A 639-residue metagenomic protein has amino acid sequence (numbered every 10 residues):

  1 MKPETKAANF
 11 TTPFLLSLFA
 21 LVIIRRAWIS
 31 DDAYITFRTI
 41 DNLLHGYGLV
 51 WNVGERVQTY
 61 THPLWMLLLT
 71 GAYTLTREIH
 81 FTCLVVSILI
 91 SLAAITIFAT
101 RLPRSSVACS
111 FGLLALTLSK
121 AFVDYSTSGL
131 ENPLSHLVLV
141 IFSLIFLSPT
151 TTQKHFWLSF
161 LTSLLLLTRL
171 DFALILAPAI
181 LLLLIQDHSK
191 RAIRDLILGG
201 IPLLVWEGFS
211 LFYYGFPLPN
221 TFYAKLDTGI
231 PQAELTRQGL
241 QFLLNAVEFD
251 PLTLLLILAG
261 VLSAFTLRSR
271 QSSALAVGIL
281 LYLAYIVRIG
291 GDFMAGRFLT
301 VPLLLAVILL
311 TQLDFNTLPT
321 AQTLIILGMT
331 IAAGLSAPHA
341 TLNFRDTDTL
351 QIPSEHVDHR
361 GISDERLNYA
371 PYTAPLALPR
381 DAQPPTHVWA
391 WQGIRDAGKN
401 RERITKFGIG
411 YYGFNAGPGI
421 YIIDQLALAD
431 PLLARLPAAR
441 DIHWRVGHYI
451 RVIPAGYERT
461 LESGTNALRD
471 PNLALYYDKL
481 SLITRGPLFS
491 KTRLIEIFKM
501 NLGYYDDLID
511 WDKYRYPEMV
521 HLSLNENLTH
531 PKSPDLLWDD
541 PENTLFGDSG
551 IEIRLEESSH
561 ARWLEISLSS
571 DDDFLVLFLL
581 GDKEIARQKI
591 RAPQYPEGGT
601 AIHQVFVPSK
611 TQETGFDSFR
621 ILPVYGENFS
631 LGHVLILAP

Functional and structural regions predicted by a protein language model:
P13-S17, S110-L116, T162, D195-E207 (+2 more regions): Transmembrane alpha-helix segments characteristic of polytopic inner-membrane glycan-assembly/cell-envelope
L18-V22, G112-L118, V140-I141, I145 (+5 more regions): Membrane-interface alpha helices of multi-pass inner-membrane proteins
F37-T39, H45-T61, M66, L211-A264 (+3 more regions): Membrane-lumen/periplasm interface segments of multi-pass, membrane-embedded glycan/lipid transferases
V53-T59, P63, L67-T70, T74-A93 (+2 more regions): Loop-to-helix entry region of an early transmembrane alpha helix in multi-pass inner-membrane enzymes
V85-C109, I141: Transmembrane-helix motifs of polytopic, lipid-linked glycan transferases
I95-A99, A177-I185, N245-V277, L283 (+1 more regions): Hydrophobic, aromatic-rich transmembrane alpha-helices and their immediate juxtamembrane boundary segments
S126, S135, L170, L174 (+3 more regions): Hydrophobic/aromatic-rich transmembrane helices and adjacent perimembrane loops
E365-P639: C-terminal luminal/periplasmic domains and tails of membrane-associated envelope-modifying transferases
